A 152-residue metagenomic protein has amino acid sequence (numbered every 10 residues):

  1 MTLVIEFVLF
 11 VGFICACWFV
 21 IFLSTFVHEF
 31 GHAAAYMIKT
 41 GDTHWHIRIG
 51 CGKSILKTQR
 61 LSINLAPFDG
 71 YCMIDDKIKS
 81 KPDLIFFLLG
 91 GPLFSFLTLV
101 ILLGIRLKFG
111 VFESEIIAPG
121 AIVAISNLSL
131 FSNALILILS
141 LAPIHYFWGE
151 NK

Functional and structural regions predicted by a protein language model:
M1-V4: N-terminal hydrophobic targeting signals that begin at the initiator methionine
E6-V27, P119-I138: Membrane-embedded alpha-helical segments that form the functional core of polytopic membrane enzymes, especially those
L9, G52-T58, L107, V111 (+1 more regions): Charge-rich, low-complexity amphipathic helices in intrinsically disordered tails/linkers adjacent to domains
G12, G31, G41, G50-G52 (+6 more regions): Residue-identity detector for glycine
A16-S80: Small-residue-rich helix-interface/hinge motifs
S80-K152: Hydrophobic transmembrane alpha-helical segments that form the core helix bundle of multi-pass membrane enzymes
